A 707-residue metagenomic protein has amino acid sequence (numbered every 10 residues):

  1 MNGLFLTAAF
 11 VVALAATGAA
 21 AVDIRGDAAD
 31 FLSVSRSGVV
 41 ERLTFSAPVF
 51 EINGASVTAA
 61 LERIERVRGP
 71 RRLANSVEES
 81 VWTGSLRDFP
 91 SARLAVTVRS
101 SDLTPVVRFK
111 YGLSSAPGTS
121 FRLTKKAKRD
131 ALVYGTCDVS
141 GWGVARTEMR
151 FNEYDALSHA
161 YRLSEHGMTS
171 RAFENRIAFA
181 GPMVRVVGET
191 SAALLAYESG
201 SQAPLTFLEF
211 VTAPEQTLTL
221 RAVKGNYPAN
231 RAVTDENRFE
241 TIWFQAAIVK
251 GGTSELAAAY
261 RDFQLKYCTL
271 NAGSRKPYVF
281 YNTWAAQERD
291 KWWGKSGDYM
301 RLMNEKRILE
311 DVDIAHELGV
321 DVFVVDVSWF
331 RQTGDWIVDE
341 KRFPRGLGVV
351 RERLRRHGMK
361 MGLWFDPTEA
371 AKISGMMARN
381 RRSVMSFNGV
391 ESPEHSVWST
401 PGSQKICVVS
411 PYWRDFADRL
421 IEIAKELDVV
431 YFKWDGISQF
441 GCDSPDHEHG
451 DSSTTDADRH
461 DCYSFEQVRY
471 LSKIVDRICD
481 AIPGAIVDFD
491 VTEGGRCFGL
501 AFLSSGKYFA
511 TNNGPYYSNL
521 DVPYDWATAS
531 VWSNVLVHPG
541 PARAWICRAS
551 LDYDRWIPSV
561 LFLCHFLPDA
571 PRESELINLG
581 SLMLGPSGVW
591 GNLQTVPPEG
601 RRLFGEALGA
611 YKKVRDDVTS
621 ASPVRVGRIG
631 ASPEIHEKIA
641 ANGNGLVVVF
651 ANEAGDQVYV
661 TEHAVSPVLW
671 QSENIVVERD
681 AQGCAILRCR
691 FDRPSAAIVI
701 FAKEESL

Functional and structural regions predicted by a protein language model:
D23-R25, D30, R36, L43 (+6 more regions): Polysaccharide-binding surfaces and accessory modules of carbohydrate-active proteins
V96, V107-S115, N644-N652: Short, well-ordered beta-strand segments enriched in hydrophobic/aromatic residues
Y111, E236, Y281, L354 (+4 more regions): Conserved, mostly hydrophobic/aromatic
R171-R275, L567-D569: Beta-strand-rich recognition/accessory modules
R176-I177, V186-V187, G580, R628-L669 (+2 more regions): Carbohydrate-binding surface patches
P277, Y281-D418, V429-Y431, Q439-D443 (+1 more regions): Aromatic-lined carbohydrate-binding/catalytic grooves of carbohydrate-active enzymes
A371-K372, M376-R414, D418, F465-T595: Glycan-recognition surfaces
E678-L707: C-terminal beta-strand-rich structural cap/linker in extracellular carbohydrate-active enzymes
